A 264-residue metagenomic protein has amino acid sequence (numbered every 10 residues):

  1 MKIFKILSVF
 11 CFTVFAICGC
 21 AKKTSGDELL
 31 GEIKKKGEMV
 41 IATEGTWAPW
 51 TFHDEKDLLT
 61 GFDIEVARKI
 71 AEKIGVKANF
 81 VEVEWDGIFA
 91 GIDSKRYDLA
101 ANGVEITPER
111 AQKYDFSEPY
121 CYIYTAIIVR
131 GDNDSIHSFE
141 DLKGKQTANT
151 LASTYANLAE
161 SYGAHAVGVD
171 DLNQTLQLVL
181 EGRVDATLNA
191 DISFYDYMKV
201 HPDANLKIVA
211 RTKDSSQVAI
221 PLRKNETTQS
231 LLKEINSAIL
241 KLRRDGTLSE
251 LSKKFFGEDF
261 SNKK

Functional and structural regions predicted by a protein language model:
A21, I64-K73, L151-S153, Y195 (+1 more regions): Extended ligand-binding regions for polar small-molecule ligands
T24-G103: Extracytoplasmic small-molecule ligand-binding "clamshell" domains of the periplasmic binding protein/Venus flytrap
L30-E32, R130-Q146: Flexible hinge/capping segments at coil-to-helix
G37-T43, F139-A152: Short loop->beta-strand "edge-of-pocket" segments that line small-molecule binding or catalytic clefts across diverse
I41-E44, F116-S138, P221-L222: Hydrophobic/proline-rich hinge and linker segments of small-molecule sensing/allosteric domains, predominantly
I64, F80-A90, D134, A152 (+2 more regions): Short helix-initiation/N-cap motifs at beta->coil->alpha
G87-A90, V104-Q112, L158-S161, D185-S215: A ligand-binding cleft/hinge motif common to bilobed small-molecule-binding domains
Y122-V129, Y195-N236, E258-K264: Periplasmic-binding protein-like
